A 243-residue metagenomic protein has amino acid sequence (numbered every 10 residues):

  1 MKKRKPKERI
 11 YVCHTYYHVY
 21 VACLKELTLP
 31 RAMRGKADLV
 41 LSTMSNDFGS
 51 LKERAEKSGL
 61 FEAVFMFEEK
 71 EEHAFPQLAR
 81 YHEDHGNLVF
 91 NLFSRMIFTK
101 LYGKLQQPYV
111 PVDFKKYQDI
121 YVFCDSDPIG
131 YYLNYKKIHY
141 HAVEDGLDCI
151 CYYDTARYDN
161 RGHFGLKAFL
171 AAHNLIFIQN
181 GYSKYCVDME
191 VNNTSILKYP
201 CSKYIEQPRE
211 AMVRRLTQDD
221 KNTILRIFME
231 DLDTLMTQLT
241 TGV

Functional and structural regions predicted by a protein language model:
M1-K2, A22: Gram-positive cell-envelope targeting signals
K3-H14, L39-L41, K115-C124, Q218 (+2 more regions): Short hydrophobic beta-strand segments
I10-Q179: Active-site and donor-binding regions of nucleotide-sugar-utilizing enzymes
E144, I150-G242: A nucleotide-sugar donor-handling region in carbohydrate enzymes
